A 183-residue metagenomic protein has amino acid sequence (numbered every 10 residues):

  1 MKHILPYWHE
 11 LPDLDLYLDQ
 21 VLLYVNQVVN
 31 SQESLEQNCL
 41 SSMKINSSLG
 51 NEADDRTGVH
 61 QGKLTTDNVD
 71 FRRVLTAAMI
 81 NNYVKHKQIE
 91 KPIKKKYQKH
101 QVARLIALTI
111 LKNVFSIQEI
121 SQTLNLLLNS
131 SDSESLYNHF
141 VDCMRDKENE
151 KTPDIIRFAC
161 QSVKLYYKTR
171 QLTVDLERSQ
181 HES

Functional and structural regions predicted by a protein language model:
M1-S121, N125: Basic helix-turn-helix/winged-helix DNA-binding cores and closely related short helical interaction motifs
T123-S183: Intrinsically disordered, low-complexity, charge-dense segments enriched in Lys/Arg and Glu/Asp interspersed
